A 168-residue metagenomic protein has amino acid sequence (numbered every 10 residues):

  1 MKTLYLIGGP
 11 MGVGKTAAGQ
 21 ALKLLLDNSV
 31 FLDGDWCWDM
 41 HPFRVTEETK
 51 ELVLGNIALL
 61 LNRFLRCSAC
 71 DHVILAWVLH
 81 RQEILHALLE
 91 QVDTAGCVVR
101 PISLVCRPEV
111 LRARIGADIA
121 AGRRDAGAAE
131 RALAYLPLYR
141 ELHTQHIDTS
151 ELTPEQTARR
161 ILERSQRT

Functional and structural regions predicted by a protein language model:
M1-L4, A69-D71: Pre-Walker A (Motif I) flank of P-loop NTPase domains
I7: Hydrophobic anchor at the beta1->P-loop junction of P-loop NTPases
P10: P-loop (Walker A) phosphate-binding loop of NTP-binding proteins
V13: ATP-binding Walker
T16-N62: Conserved substrate/cofactor phosphate-moiety recognition/catalytic segment in nucleotide-dependent phosphotransferases
L52-A95: Glycine-rich phosphate-binding loop used to anchor ATP phosphates in small-molecule kinases, encompassing both
A95-I115: Conserved phosphate-donor/acceptor-positioning beta-strand/loop module used by diverse small-molecule
A117-R160, T168: Small-molecule kinase domains that catalyze NTP-dependent phosphoryl transfer to phosphate-bearing small molecules
